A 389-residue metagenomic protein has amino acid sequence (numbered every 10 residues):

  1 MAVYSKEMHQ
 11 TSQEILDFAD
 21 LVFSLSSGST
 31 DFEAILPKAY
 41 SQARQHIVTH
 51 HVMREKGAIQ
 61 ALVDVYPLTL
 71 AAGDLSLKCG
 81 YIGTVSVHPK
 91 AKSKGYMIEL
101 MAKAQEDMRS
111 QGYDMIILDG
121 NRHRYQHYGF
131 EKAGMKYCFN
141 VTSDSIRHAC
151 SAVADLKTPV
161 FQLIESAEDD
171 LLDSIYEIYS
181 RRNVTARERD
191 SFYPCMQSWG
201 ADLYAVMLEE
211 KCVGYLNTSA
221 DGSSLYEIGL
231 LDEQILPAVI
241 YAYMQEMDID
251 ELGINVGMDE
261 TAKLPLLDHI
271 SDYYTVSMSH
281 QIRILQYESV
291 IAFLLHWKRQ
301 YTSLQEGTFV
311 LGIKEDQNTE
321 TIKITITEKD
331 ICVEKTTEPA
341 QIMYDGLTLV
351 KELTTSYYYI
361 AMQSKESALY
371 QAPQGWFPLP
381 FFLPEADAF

Functional and structural regions predicted by a protein language model:
M1-P67, D74-Y81, R147-D190, D221-S223: Short amphipathic alpha-helix that is part of the acyltransferase structural core
S76-P89, D221-E233: Conserved acetyl-CoA binding element of GNAT-fold acetyltransferases
T84-V87, S93-E106, L118, D232-M244: Conserved acetyl-CoA-binding loop-helix of GNAT-fold acetyltransferases
M101, E106-G120, M247-M258: Conserved GNAT acetyl-CoA-binding A-motif
H123, E131-C150, Y241-F389: Active-site/acyl-donor-binding loops of N-acyltransferases
K136-Q245, Y287-F309: Amide-forming acyltransferase catalytic core, primarily the GNAT-like/NAT-type and related acyltransferase folds
